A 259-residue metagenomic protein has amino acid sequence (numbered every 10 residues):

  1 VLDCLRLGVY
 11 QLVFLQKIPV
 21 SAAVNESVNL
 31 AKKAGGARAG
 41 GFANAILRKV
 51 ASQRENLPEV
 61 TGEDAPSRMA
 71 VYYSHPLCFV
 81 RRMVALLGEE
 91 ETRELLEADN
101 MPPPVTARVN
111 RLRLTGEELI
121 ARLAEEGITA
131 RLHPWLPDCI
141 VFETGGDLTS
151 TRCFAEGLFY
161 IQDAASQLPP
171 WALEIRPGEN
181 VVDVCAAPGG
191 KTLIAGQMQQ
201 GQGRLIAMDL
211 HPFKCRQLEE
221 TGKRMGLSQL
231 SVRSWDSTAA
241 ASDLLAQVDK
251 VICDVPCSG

Functional and structural regions predicted by a protein language model:
V1-G259: S-adenosylmethionine
